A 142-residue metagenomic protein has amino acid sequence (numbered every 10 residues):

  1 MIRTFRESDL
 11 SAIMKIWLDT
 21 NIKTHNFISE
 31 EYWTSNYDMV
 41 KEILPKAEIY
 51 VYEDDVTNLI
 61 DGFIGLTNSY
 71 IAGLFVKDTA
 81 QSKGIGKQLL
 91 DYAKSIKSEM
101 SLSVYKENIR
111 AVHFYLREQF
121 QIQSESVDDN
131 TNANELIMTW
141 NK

Functional and structural regions predicted by a protein language model:
M1-K15: A short beta-loop-alpha structural element at the N-terminal edge of CoA-dependent acyl/N-acetyltransferase catalytic
M14-K41: Conserved GNAT-fold acetyl-CoA-binding loop/helix
D38-V51, Y70: A short helix-loop-beta-strand connector motif used in the catalytic cores of GNAT acetyltransferases and, in some
E48-G62: Conserved beta-hairpin
I71-Q81, V104-Y105: A short, internal acetyl-CoA/4′-phosphopantetheine-binding micro-motif in the GNAT/acyltransferase core
S82-S95, H113, R117: Conserved acetyl-CoA-binding loop-helix of GNAT-fold acetyltransferases
S95-E107: Conserved GNAT acetyl-CoA-binding A-motif
L116-E125: Conserved acetyl-CoA-binding loop of GNAT-fold acetyltransferases
